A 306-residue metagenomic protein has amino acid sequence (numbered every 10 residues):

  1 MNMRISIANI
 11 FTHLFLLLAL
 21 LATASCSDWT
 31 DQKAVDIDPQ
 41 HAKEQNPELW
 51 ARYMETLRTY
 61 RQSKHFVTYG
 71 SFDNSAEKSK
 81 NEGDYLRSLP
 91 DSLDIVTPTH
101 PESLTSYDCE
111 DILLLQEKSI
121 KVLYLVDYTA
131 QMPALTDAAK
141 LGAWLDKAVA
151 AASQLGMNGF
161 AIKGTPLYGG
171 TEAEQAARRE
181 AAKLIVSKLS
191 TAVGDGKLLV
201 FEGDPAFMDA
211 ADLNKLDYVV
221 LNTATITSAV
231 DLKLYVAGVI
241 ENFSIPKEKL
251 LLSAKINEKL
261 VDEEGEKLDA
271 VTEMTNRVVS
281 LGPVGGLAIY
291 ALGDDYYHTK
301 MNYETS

Functional and structural regions predicted by a protein language model:
N2-I7, H13-Q62: Bacterial Sec-dependent N-terminal signal peptides
I5-S6, G83, S92-I95, Y218 (+2 more regions): Low-complexity, repetitive regions of proteins mediating host interaction that are extracellular, surface-exposed
L16, D31, P101, A224 (+1 more regions): Residue-level marker of positions within ordered structural domains that often coincide with functionally constrained
D31, K249-S306: Substrate-binding cleft of secreted/luminal carbohydrate-active enzymes
V35, G83-D84, P101-L104, V284-G285 (+1 more regions): N-terminal binding-site loop/beta-alpha segment at the start of enzyme catalytic domains that lines or forms
H41-M54, Q131-A139, V261-L268: Solvent-exposed, charged interface segments at domain starts and junctions
N46-K64, S71, E258, D295-S306: Glycan-binding loop/region signatures in secreted carbohydrate-active enzymes
K64-V239, I245-S253, L260-E263, K300: Chitinase-like catalytic core of GlcNAc-active glycosidases
